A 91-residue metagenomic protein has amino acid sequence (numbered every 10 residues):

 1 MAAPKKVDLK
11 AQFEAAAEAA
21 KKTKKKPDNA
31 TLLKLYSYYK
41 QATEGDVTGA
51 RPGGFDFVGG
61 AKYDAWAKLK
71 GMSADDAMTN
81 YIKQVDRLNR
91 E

Functional and structural regions predicted by a protein language model:
A2-G54, G59-E91: A charge-rich, low-complexity, intrinsically flexible signal that marks solvent-exposed coils, linkers, repeats
